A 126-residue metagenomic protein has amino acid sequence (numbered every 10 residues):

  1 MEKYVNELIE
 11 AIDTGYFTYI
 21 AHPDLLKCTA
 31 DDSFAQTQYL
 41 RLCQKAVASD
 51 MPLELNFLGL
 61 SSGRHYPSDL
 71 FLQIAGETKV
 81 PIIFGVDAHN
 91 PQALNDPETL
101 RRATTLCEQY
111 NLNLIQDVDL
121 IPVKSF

Functional and structural regions predicted by a protein language model:
M1-E2, T29-D31: Active-site mouth loops of central-metabolism enzymes
M1-Y16: Active-site-proximal loop/helix segment associated with metal-binding centers of metalloenzymes
G15-A21, L53: Short, structured loop/turn "capping" segments at alpha-beta junctions
H22-P23, C28, F34: Divalent-metal (often Zn2+) His-rich catalytic cores of metallo-beta-lactamase-fold enzymes
D31-F126: Charged catalytic cores and adjacent phosphate/nucleic-acid-binding surfaces used for phosphate/nucleic-acid chemistry
